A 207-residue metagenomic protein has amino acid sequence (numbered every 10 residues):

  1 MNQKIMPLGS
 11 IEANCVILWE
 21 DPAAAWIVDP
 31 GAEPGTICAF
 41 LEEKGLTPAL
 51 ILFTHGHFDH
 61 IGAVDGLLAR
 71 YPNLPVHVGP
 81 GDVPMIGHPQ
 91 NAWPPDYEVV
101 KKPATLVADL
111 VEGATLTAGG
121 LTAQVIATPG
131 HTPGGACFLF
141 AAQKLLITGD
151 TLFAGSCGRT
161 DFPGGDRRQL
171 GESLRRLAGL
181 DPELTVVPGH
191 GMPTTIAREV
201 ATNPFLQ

Functional and structural regions predicted by a protein language model:
M1-K44, C137-G149: Conserved beta-strand hairpin/beta-sheet module of binuclear metal-dependent hydrolase folds, prominently
M6-L8, T105-V107, A127-P129: Short Gly/Pro-enriched turn/cap motifs at secondary-structure boundaries
S10, E33, A108, D166-Q169: Soluble or luminal CAZymes and related metallo-dependent hydrolases
I11, E33, H57, D82 (+4 more regions): A generic "binding-loop/recognition-motif" signal
V16, A108, G113-A114, A136 (+1 more regions): Residue-level detector of beta-strand structural context in well-folded domains
I27-V28, A49-G56, V76-G79, A127-G130 (+2 more regions): Active-site neighborhood of phospho(di)ester-bond hydrolases with catalytic His/Asp-centered motifs
A32-T117, A201-F205: Active-site HxH/HxHxD metal-binding segment of metal-dependent hydrolases
N91-P95, T122-Q207: Metallo-beta-lactamase
